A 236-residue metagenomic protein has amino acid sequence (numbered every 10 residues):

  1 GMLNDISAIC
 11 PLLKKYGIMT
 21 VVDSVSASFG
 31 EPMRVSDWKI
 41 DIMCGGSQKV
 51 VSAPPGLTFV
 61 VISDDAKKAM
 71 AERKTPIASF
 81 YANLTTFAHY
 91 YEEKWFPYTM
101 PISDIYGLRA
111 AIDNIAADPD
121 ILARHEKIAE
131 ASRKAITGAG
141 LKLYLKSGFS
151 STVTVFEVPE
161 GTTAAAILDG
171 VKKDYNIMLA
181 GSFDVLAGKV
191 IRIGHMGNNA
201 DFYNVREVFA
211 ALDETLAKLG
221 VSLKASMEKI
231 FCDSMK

Functional and structural regions predicted by a protein language model:
G1-Y16, G30-M33, Y203: Active-site core of PLP-dependent enzymes with the aminotransferase class I/II
S36-Q48, T58: Conserved active-site segment immediately N-terminal to the catalytic lysine that forms the internal aldimine
Q48-K134: Active-site C-terminal subdomain of aminotransferase-like
D118-E126, G138-S147, S182-D184, L219-I230: Flexible, glycine/charged-enriched surface loops at secondary-structure junctions
K142-D174: Conserved PLP-binding catalytic core of the aspartate aminotransferase-like
Y175-R192: Conserved PLP cofactor-binding pocket of PLP-dependent enzymes
K189-K236: PLP-dependent enzyme catalytic core of the Aspartate aminotransferase-like
